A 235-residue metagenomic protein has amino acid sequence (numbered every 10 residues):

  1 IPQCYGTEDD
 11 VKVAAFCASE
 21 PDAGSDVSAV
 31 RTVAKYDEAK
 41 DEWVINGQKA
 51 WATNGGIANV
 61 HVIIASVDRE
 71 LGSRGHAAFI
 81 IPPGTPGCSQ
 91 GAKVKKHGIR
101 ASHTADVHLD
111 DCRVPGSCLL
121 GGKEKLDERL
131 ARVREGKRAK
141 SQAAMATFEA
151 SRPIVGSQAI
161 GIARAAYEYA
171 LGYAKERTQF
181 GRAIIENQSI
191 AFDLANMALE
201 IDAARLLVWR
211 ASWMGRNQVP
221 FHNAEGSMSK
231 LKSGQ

Functional and structural regions predicted by a protein language model:
I1-D10, N54-V60, G72, G215-V219: Internal helix-loop-helix
I1-E20, Y36-W43: FAD-binding glycine-rich core of flavoenzymes that anchor FAD
A15, R31-V33, E42, V60-I64 (+2 more regions): Conserved hydrophobic/aromatic beta-strand scaffold that supports enzyme active sites
A23, A50-G56, G98-I99, S151-I154: Glycine-rich phosphate/pyrophosphate-binding beta-alpha loops
D26-N46, V219: Cytochrome P450 C-terminal beta-domain/meander region
Y36-A39, H108, K125, R129-R132 (+2 more regions): Alpha-helical interface subdomain recognition
E42-Q90: A short core secondary-structure module
P86-G116, G122, L126-E128: Flexible, small-/acidic-enriched active-site or ligand-binding loops
